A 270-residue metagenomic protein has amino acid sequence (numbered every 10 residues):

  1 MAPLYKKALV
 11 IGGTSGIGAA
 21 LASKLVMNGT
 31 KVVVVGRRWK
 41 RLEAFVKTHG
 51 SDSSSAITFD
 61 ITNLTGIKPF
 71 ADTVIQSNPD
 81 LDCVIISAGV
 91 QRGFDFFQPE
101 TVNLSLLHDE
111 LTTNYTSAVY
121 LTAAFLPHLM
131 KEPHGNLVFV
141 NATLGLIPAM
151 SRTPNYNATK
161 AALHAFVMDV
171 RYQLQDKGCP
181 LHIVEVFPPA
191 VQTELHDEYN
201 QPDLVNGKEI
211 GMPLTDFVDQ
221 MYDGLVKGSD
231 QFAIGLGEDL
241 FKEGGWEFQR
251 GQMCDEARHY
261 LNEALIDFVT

Functional and structural regions predicted by a protein language model:
K6, P79-L81, L129-A142, G178-H182: Active-site loop of short-chain dehydrogenase/reductase
T14-S15: Conserved glycine-rich cofactor-binding loop
N28-A44: Conserved glycine-rich Rossmann-like NAD(P)H-binding loop of the short-chain dehydrogenase/reductase
H49-T65: Rossmann-fold cofactor-recognition segment
K68, I75, V90-H108, R152: Conserved mid-core segment of classical short-chain dehydrogenase/reductases
L104, H134-D176, A190: Catalytic loop of short-chain dehydrogenase/reductase
E185, Q201-G251, I266: C-terminal helical subdomain
